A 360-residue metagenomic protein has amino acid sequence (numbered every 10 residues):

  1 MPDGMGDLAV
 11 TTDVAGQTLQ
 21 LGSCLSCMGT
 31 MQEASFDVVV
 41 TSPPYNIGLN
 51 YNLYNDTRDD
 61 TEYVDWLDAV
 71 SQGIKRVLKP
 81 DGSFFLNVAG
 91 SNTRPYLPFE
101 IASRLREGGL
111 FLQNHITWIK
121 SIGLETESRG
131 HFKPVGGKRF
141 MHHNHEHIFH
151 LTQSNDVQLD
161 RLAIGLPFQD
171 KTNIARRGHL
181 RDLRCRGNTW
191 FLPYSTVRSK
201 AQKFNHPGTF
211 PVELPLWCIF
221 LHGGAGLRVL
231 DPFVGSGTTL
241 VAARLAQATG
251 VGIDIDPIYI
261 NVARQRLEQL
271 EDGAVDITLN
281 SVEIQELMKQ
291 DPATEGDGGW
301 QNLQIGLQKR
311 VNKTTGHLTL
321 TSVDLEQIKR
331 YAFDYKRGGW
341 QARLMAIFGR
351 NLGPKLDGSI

Functional and structural regions predicted by a protein language model:
M1-I253, I258-N261, G273-V275: Core catalytic lobe of class I
Q32, Y51, A263-R264, M288-D291 (+1 more regions): Short, flexible helix/strand-to-coil boundary loops that buttress conserved ligand/catalytic motifs in alpha/beta
R264-L270: DNA/chromatin major-groove-contacting recognition/catalytic segments
E271-I360: Positively charged, low-complexity terminal tracts and the immediately adjacent first secondary-structure elements
